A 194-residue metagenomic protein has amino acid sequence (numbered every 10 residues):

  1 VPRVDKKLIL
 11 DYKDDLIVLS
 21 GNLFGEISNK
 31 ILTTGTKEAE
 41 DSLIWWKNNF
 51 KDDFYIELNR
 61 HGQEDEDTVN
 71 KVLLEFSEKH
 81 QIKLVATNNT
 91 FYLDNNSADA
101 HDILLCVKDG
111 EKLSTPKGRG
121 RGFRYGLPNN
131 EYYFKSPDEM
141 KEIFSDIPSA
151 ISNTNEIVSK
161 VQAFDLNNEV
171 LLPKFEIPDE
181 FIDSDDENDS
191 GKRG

Functional and structural regions predicted by a protein language model:
V1-G194: Phosphodiester-processing cores and adjacent nucleic acid-binding clamps
